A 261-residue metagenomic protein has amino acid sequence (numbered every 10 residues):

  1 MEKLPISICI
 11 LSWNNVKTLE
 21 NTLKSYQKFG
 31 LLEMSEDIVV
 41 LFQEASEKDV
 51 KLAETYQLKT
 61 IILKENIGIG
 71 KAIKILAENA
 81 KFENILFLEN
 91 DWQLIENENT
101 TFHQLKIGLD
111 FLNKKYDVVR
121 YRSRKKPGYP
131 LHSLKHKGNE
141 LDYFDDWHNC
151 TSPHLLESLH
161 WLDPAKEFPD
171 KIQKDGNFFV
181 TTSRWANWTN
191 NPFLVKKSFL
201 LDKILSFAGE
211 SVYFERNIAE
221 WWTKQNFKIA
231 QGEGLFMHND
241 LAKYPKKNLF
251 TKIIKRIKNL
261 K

Functional and structural regions predicted by a protein language model:
L4-S7, D37: Cell-envelope/extracellular polymer assembly enzymes that use nucleotide-activated donors
N15-G30: Short, well-formed alpha-helical segments that are part of the catalytic scaffolds of diverse glycosyltransferases
Y26-I61: Acidic donor-binding segment of Leloir-type glycosyltransferases
N66-A80: Glycine-rich, basic loop-to-helix element that forms the pyrophosphate-binding segment of sugar-nucleotide handling
I85: Short aromatic/hydrophobic "clamp" motif used to bind/position activated sugar donors
E96-Y121: Conserved donor-nucleotide/metal-binding helix-loop-beta segment in metal-dependent transferases, i.e., the alpha-helix
D117-K137: Short beta-strand-to-loop element that shapes/binds the nucleotide-sugar donor at the catalytic cleft/hinge
L162, E167-K261: C-terminal catalytic/acceptor-binding lobe
